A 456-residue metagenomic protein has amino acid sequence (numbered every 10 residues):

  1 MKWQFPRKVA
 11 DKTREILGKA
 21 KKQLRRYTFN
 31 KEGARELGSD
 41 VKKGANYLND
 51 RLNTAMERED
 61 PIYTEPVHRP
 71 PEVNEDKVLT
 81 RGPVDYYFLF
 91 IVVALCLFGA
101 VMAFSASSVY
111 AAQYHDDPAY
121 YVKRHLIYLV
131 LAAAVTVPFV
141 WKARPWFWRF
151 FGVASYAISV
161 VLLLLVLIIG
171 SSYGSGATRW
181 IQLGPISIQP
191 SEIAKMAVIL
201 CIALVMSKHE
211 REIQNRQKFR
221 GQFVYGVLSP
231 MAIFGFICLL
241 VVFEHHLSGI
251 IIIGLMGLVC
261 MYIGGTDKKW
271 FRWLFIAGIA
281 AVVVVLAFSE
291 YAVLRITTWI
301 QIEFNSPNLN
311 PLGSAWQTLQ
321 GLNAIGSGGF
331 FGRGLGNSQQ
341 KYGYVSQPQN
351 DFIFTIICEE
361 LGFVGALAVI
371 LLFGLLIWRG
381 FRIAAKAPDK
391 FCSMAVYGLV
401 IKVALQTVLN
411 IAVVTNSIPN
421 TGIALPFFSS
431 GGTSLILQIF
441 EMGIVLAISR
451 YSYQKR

Functional and structural regions predicted by a protein language model:
K2-T13, A20-F90, A94-L95, V101-H245 (+4 more regions): Membrane-helix boundary/helix-loop-helix interface segments in multi-pass membrane proteins
I127-A132, E360-G380: Hydrophobic alpha-helical transmembrane segments
V153-A154, V160, V227-V242, L247-A287: Hydrophobic alpha-helical segments of polytopic membrane proteins
L164, K195, L258-V259, A404: Hydrophobic residues within the alpha-helical transmembrane core of Major Facilitator Superfamily
G174-W180, W270-A366, P388-C392: Hydrophobic, glycine- and aromatic-enriched re-entrant/interface helices and adjoining loop segments
S187, G221-G226, I253, L274 (+3 more regions): Alpha-helical transmembrane segments of multi-pass membrane proteins, especially transporters and channels
I251-W270, Q339-G365, A424-Q438: Interfacial segments of multi-pass membrane proteins
R382-G422, F428: Loop-to-helix entry and N-terminal half of a specific, functionally important transmembrane alpha helix in multi-pass
